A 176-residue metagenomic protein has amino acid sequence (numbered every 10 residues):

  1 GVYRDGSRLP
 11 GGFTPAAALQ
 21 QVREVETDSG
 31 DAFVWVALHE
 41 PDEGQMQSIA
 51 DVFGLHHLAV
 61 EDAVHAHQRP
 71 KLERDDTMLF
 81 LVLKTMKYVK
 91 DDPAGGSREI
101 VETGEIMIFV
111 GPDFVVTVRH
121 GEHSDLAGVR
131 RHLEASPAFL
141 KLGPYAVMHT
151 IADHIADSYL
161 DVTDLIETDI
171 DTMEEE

Functional and structural regions predicted by a protein language model:
G1-E176: Peripheral, non-transmembrane regulatory/ligand-interaction domains of membrane transport proteins
